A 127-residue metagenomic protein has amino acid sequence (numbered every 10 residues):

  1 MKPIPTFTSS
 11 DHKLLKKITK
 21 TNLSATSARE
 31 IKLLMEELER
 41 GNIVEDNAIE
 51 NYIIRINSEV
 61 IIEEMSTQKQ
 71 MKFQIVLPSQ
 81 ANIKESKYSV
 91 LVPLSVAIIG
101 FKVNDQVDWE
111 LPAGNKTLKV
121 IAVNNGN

Functional and structural regions predicted by a protein language model:
M1-N51: N-terminal intrinsically disordered, low-complexity, charge/repeat-rich segments that act as generic
N42, N82-P93: Short, structured beta-strand/loop micro-motifs enriched in basic residues and often containing a Trp
N47-I56, S89-L91: Glycine/charge-rich, flexible interdomain linkers and switch-proximal surface loops that mediate coupling
I53-M65, K69-V76, A97, V103-N124: FKBP-type peptidyl-prolyl cis-trans isomerase
